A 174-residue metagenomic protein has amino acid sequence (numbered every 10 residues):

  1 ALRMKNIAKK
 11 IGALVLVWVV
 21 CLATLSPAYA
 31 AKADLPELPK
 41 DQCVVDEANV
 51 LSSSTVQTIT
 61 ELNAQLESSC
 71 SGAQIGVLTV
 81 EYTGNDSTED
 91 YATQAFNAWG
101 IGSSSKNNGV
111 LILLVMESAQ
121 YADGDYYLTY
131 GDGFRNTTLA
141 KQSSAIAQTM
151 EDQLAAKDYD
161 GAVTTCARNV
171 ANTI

Functional and structural regions predicted by a protein language model:
L2-K10: Positively charged n-region of N-terminal signal peptides that target proteins for export
K9-V19: Sec-dependent N-terminal signal peptides
W18-Y29: C-terminal segment of classical bacterial N-terminal signal peptides
Y29-I174: Folded, non-transmembrane soluble domains that reside on the lumenal/extracytoplasmic side of membranes
